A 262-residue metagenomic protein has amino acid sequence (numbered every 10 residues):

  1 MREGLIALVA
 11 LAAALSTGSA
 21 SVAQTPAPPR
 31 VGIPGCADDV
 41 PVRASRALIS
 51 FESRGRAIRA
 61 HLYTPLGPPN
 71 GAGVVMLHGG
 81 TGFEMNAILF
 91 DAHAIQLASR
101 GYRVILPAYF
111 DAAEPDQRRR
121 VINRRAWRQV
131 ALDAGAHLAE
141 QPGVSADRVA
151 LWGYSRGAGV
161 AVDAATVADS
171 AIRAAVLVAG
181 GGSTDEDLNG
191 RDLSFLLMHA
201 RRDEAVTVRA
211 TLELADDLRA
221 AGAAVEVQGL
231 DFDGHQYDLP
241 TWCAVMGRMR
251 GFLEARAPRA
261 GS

Functional and structural regions predicted by a protein language model:
P26-G67: N-terminal cap/lid segment of alpha/beta-hydrolase-fold proteins
P69-G71, G79-E114, E204-A205: Short substrate-entry loop that stabilizes the transition state in hydrolases
V121-Q141: Alpha/beta-hydrolase active-site loop
V144-Y154: Alpha/beta-hydrolase fold nucleophile elbow
G153-G157, A161: Gly/Ala-rich beta-loop-alpha elbow adjacent to hydrolase catalytic centers
R191, L197-H199, D203: Short beta-strand/loop motif that positions the catalytic acidic residue of the alpha/beta-hydrolase fold
T207-D216: Short alpha-helix in the alpha/beta-hydrolase fold that links the catalytic acid
A223-S262: C-terminal catalytic histidine-bearing segment of alpha/beta-hydrolase fold enzymes
